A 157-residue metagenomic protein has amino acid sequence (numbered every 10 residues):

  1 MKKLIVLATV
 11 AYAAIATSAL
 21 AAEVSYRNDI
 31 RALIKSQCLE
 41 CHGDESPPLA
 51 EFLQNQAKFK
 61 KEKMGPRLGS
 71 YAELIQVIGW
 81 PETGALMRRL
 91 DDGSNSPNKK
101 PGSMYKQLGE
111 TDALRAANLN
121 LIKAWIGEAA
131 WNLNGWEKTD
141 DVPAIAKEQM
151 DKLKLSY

Functional and structural regions predicted by a protein language model:
M1-L4: Positively charged n-region of N-terminal signal peptides that target proteins for export
V6-V10: Sec-dependent N-terminal signal peptides
I15-A21: Sec/Tat signal peptide C-region and signal peptidase I cleavage site
A22-Y157: Aromatic- and Gly/Pro-enriched helix-to-coil junctions and flexible linker segments
